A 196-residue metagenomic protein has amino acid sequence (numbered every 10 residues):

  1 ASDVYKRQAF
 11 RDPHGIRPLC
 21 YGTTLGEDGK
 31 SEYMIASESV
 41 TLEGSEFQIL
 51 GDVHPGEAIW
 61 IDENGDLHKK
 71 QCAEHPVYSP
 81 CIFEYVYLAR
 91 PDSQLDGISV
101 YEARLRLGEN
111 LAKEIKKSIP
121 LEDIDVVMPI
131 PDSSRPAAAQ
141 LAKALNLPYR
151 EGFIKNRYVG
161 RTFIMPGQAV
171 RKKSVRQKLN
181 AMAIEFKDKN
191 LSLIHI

Functional and structural regions predicted by a protein language model:
A1-Y5, I196: Short, small-residue-biased leader/transition segments that mark boundaries at the very start of proteins
K6-R7, P13-I16, T24-G26, S39-L42 (+5 more regions): Short, glycine-/Ser/Thr-/acidic-enriched flexible segments
A9, L50-D52, M182-E185: Replace "in large, NTP-powered and nucleic-acid-processing enzymes" with "in large, NTP-powered factors and other
F10-R11, G22, A36-E38, D62 (+6 more regions): Generic beta-strand/beta-sheet core signal
H14-R17, R104-I119, D123-Q140: Active-site pocket-lining segments that scaffold enzyme catalytic pockets across diverse folds
S31-S37, L42-G44, I61-I119, D123 (+1 more regions): Active-site-facing substrate-recognition patch
V53-D62: Long, well-ordered, tryptophan-enriched scaffold segments
N146-L191: Short, glycine/charge-rich flexible loops or terminal/linker lids adjacent to PRPP-binding catalytic cores
